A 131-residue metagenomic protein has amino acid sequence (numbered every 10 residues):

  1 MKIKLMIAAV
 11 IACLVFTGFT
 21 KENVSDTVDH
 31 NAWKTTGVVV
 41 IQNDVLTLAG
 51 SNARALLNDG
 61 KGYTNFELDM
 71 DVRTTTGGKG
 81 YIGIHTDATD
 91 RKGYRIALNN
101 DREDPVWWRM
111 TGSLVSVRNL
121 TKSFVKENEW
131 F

Functional and structural regions predicted by a protein language model:
M1-I7: Bacterial N-terminal signal peptides that target proteins for export
A8-V10, D101: A periodicity- and composition-biased signal for non-globular, repetitive helical segments
V10-G18: Hydrophobic h-region of N-terminal signal peptides that target proteins for export in Gram-negative bacteria
G18-F131: Carbohydrate-interacting regions of secretory-pathway proteins
